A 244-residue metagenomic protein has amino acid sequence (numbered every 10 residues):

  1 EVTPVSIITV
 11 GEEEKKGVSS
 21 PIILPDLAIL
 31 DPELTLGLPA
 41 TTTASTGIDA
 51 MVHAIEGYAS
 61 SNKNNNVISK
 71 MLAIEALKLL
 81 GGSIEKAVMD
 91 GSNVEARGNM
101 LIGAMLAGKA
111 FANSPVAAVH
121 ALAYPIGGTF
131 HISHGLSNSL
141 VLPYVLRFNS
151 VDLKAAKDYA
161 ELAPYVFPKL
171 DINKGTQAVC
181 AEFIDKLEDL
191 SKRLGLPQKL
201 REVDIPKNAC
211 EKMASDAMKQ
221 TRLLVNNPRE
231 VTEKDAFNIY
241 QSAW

Functional and structural regions predicted by a protein language model:
E1-V2, V119: Short glycine/serine/threonine-rich phosphate/pyrophosphate-binding segments that cradle anionic phosphate groups
T3-S114, P228: Carboxylate- and glycine-rich phosphate/diphosphate-binding segment that chelates Mg2+/Mn2+
T41, S45-D49, N66-K78, D90-L101 (+8 more regions): Electropositive phosphate-/nucleotide-binding environments in soluble metabolic enzymes
M51-I55, M100-G108, L122, L142 (+4 more regions): Short alpha-helical scaffolding segments that buttress acidic/His motifs in well-ordered protein cores
M105-N138, T221-L223: Glycine-rich phosphate/pyrophosphate-binding beta-alpha loops
T129-A209: Gly/Pro-rich interdomain helix-loop hinge
P206-W244: Short, amphipathic C-terminal "tail helix"
